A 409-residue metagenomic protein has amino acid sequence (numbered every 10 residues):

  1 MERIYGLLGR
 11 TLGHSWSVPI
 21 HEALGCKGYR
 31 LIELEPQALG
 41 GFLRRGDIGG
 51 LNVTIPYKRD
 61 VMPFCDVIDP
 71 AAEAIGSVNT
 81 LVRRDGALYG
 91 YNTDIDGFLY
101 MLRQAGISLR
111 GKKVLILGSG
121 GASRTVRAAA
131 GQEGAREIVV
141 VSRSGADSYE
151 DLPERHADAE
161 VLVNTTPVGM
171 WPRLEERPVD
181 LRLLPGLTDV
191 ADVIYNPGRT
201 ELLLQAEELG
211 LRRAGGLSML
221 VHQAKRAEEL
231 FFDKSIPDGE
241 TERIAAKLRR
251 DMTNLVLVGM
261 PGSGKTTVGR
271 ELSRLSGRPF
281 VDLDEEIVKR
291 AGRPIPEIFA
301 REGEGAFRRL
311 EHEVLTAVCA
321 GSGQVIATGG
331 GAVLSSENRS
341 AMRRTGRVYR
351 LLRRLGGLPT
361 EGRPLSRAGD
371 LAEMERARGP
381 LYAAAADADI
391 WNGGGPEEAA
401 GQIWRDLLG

Functional and structural regions predicted by a protein language model:
E2-A105, P197-R199, L203-Q205, L209 (+1 more regions): Phosphate/diphosphate ligand-binding glycine-rich loop within oxidoreductases
G9, G90-I95, L102-R103, G111-G131 (+1 more regions): Glycine-rich adenosine-cofactor-binding loop
E133-Y149, D284-E286, R290-A291: NAD(P)-binding Rossmann-fold cofactor-contacting core
D147-A214, A332-N338: Rossmann-like adenosine-cofactor binding region
V193-T253: Adenosine-phosphate binding glycine-rich loop
E242-R250, E271, L275, P380-G409: NTP-dependent small-molecule kinase module
P279, E285-R343, L381: ATP-dependent small-molecule kinase phosphotransfer cores that center on conserved nucleotide phosphate-binding segments
R344-L381, A388: A glycine- and Lys/Arg-enriched "phosphate-lid" helix/loop adjacent to the NTP-binding pocket of small-molecule kinases
